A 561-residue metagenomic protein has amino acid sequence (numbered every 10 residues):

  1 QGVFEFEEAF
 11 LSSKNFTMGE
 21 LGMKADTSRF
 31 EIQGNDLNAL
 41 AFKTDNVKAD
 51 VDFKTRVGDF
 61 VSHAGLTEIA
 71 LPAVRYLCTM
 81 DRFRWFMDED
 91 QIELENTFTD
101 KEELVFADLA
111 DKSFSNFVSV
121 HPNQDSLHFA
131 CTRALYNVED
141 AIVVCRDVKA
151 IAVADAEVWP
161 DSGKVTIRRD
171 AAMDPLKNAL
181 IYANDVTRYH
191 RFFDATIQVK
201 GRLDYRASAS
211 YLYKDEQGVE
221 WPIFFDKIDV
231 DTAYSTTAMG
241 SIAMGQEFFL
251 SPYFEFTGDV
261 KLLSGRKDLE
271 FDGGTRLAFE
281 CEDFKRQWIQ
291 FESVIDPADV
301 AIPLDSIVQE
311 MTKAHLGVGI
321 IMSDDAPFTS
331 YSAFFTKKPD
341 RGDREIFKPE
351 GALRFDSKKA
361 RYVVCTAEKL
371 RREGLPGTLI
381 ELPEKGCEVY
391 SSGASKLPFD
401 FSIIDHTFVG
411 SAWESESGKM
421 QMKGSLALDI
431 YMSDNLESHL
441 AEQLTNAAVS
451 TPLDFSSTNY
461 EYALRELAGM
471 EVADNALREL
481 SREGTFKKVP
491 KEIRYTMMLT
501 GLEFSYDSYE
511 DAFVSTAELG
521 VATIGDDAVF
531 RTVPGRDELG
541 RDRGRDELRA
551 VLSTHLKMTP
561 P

Functional and structural regions predicted by a protein language model:
Q1-P561: Structural signature for solvent-exposed beta-strand/loop edge elements and short helix-capping sites, enriched
